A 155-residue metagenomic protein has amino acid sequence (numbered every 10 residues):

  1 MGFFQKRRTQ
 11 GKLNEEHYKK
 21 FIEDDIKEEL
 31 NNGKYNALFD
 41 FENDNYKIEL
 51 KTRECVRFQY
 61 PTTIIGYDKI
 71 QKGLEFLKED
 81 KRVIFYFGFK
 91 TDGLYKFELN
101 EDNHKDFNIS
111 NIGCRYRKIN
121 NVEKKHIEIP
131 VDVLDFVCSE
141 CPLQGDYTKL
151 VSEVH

Functional and structural regions predicted by a protein language model:
M1-G33: Acidic-basic catalytic patches of nuclease active cores, encompassing PD-(D/E)XK and other metal-cofactor nuclease
G11, N31-N32, E75-E79, I84-F87 (+1 more regions): Short, positively charged
I22, F41-V56: Conserved catalytic cores of phosphodiester-cleaving nucleases, focusing on short active-site segments
E23-K27, N43-Y46, K78-R82: Short glycine/proline-enriched coil/turn segments at helix->beta-strand junctions
K34, K51-R53, G88-K90: Histidine- and/or cysteine-centered catalytic micro-motif in compact active-site loops
A37: Beta-rich catalytic cores
R53-L77: Mg2+/Mn2+-dependent nuclease catalytic core
G88-H155: Non-catalytic C-terminal interaction segments of nucleic acid-processing enzymes
